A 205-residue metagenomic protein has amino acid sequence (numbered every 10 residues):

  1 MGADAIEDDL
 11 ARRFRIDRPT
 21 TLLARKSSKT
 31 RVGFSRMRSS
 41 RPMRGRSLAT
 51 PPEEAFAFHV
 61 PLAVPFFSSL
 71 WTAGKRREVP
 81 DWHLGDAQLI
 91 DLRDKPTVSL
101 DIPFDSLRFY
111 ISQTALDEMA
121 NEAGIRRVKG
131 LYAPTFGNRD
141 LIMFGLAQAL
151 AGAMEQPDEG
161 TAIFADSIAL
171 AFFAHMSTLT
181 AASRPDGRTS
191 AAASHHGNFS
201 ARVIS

Functional and structural regions predicted by a protein language model:
M1-R46: A short, N-terminal "cap"/entry segment at the start of jelly-roll beta-barrel domains of the cupin/DSBH fold
S28-K129, P157-D158: N-terminal regulatory/effector-sensing and dimerization cores that precede helix-turn-helix DNA-binding domains
I90, G145-Q148, A201: Short, contiguous clusters of charged residues that form electrostatic/catalytic patches at enzyme active sites, used
K129-L141, M154-F164, F173-S205: Short, Lys/Arg-enriched, Trp-marked, Pro/Gly-tolerant hinge/linker segments that flank
A147-E155: Regular secondary-structure segments
